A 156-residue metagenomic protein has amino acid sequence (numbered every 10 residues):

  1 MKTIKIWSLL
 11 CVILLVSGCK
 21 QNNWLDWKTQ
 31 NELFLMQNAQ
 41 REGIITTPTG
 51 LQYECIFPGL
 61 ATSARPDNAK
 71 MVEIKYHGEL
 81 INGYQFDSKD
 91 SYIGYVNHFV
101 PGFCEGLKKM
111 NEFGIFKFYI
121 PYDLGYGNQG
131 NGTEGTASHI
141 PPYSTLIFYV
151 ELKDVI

Functional and structural regions predicted by a protein language model:
M1-S17: Sec-dependent bacterial lipoprotein signal peptides
K5-W7, C19-I156: Cross-family detector of peptidyl-prolyl cis-trans isomerase
